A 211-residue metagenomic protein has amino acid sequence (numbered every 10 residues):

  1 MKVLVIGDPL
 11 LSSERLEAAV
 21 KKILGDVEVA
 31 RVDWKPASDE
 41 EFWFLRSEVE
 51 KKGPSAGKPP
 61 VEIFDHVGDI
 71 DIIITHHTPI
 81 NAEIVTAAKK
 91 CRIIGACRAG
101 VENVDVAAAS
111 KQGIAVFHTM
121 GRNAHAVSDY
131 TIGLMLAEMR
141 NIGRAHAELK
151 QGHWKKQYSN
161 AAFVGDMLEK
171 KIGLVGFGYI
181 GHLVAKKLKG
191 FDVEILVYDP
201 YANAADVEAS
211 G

Functional and structural regions predicted by a protein language model:
M1-I70: N-terminal glycine-/charge-rich "phosphate-binding" loop or analogous flexible N-terminal tail
V3-I6, R31, I73-T75, I94 (+1 more regions): Short, hydrophobic beta-strand segments that form beta-sheet elements in well-ordered domains
G7, D69-K150, V164: Phosphate/diphosphate ligand-binding glycine-rich loop within oxidoreductases
L10, T78-P79, D199-A204: Short, polar loop motifs at secondary-structure junctions
K52-K58, T75-H76, Q151-Y158, A209-G211: Short gly/ser/thr-rich secondary-structure transition/capping motifs
P60-I63, N81-I84, N160-F163, S210-G211: Acidic, amphipathic alpha-helical patches
F64-D65, A107, K186: Alpha-helical segments flanking ligand/cofactor-binding loops in enzyme cores
I142, N160-G211: Rossmann-like dinucleotide/phosphate-binding beta-alpha-beta segment
